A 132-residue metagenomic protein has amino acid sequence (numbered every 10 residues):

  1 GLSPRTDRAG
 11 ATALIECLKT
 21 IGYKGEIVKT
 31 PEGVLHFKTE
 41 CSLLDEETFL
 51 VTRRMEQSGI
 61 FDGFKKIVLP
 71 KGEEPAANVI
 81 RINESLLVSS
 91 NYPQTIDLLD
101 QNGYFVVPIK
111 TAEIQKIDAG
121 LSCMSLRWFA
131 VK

Functional and structural regions predicted by a protein language model:
G1-K132: Histidine/cysteine-enriched polar flanking segments
